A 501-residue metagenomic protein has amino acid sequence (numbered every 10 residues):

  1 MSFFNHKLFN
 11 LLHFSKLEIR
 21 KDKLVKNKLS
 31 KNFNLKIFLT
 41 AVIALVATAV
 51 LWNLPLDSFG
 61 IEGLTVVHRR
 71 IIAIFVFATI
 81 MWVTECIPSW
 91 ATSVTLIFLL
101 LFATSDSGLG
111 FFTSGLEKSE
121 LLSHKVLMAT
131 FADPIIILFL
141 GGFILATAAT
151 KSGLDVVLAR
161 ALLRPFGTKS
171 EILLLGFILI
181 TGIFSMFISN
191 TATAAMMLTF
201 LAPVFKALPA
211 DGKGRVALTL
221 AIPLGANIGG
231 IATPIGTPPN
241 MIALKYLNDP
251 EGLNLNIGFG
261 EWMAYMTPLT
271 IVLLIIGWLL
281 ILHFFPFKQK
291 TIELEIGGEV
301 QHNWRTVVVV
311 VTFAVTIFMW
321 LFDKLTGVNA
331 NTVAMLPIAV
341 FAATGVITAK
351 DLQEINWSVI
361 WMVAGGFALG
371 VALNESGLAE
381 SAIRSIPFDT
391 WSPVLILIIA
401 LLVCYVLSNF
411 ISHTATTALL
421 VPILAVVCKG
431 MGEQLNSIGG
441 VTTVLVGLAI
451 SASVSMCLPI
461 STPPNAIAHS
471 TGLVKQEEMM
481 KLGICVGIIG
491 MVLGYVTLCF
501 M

Functional and structural regions predicted by a protein language model:
S2-F59, L145, K151, A210-A243 (+3 more regions): Juxtamembrane and boundary regions of transmembrane helices in multi-pass small-molecule transporters and channels
F38, V42, I71-F75, V94 (+12 more regions): Hydrophobic alpha-helical transmembrane segments
E62-I72, A132-G141, N190-A194, P268-L273 (+3 more regions): Structural signature of hydrophobic alpha-helical transmembrane segments
E62-T65, F77-T95, L101, L127 (+4 more regions): Flexible hinge motifs at transmembrane-helix junctions and intramembrane kinks/re-entrant loops in multi-pass membrane
I80-P88, I180-S189, P223-I235, M319-L325 (+2 more regions): Transmembrane alpha-helix interface/packing and boundary motifs in multi-pass membrane proteins, characterized by
A91, T95-G212, S358-V359, V363-L435: Membrane-embedded alpha-helical segments and adjacent helix-loop junctions characteristic of multi-pass solute
T191-F205, T219-L220, A232-D249, I338 (+4 more regions): Re-entrant/interfacial helical elements at transmembrane boundaries that shape and gate the permeation pathway
A232-T233, A314-L321, F367-R384, M491-F500: Hydrophobic alpha-helical transmembrane segments in multi-pass integral membrane proteins
